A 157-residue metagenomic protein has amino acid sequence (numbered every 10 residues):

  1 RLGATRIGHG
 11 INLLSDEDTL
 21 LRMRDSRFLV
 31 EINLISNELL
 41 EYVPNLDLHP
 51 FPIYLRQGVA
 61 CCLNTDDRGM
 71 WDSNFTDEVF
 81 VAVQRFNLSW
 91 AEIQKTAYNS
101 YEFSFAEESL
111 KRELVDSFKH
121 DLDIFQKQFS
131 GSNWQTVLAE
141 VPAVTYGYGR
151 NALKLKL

Functional and structural regions predicted by a protein language model:
R1-E41: Active-site core of metal-dependent hydrolases
G10-L14, E41-N45, G69-M70, Q84 (+1 more regions): Alpha-helix capping and helix-loop boundary segments enriched in small/acidic/polar residues
R24, L55-R56: Anion (oxyanion) recognition and catalysis
P44-P52, E78: Charged helix-capping and loop-helix junction motifs
V59-N74: Short acidic/histidine-rich active-site segments
W71-D77, A91-E92: Short acidic alpha-helix initiation/capping motifs at coil-to-helix transition points, especially at protein N-termini
E78-Q84: A short alpha/beta connector and helix-capping loop motif
N87-L157: Mid-to-C-terminal alpha-helical segments outside catalytic/metal-binding sites
